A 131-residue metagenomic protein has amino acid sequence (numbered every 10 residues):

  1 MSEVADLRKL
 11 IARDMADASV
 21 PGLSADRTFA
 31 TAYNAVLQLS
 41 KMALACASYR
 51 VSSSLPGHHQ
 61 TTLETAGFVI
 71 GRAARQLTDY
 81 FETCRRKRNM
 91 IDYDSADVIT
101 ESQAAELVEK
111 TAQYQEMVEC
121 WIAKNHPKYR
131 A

Functional and structural regions predicted by a protein language model:
M1-A131: Terminal alpha-helical segments
